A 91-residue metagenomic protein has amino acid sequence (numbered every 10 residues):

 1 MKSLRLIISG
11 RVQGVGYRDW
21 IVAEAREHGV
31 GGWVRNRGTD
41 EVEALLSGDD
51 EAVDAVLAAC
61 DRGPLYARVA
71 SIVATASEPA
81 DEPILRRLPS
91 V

Functional and structural regions predicted by a protein language model:
M1-V91: Intrinsically disordered, low-complexity, mixed-charge
